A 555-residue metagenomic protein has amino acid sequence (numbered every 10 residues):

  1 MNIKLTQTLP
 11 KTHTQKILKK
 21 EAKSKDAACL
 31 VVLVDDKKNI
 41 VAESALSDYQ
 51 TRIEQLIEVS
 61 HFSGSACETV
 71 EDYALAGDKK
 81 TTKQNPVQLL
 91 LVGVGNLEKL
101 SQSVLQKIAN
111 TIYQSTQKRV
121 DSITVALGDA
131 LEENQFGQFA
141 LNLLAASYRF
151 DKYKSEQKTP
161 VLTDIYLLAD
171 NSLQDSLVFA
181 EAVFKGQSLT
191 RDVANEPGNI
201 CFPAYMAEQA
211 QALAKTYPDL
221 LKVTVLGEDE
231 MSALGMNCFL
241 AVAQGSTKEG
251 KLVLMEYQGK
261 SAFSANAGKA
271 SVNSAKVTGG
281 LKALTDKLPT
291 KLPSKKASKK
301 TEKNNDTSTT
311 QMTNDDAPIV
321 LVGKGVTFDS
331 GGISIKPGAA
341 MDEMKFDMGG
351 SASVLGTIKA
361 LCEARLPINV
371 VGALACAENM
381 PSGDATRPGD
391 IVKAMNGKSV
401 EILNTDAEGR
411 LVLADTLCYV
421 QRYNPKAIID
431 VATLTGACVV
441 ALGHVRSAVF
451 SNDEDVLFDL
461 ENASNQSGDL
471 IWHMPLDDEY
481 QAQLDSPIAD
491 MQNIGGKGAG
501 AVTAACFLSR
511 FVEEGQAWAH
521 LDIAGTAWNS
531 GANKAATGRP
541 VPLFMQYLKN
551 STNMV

Functional and structural regions predicted by a protein language model:
M1-D316, E363, G531, T552-M554: Glycine-/small-residue-enriched capping loops at alpha/beta junctions
N2-I17, F62, C67, A207-P218 (+1 more regions): A generic structural signal for tightly packed, nonpolar segments enriched in small/aliphatic residues
